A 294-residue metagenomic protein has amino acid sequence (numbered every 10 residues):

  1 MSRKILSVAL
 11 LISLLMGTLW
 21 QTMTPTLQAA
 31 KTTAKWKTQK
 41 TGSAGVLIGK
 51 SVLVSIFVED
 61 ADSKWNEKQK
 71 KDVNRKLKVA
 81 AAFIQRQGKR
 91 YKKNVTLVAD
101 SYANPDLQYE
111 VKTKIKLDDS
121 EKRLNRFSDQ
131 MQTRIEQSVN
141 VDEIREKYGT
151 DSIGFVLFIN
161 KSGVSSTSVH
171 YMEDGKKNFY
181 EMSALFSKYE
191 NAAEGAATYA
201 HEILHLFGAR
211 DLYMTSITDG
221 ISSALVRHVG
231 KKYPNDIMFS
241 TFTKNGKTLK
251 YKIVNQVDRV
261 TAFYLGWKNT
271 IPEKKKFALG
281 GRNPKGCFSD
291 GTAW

Functional and structural regions predicted by a protein language model:
M1-V8: Positively charged n-region of N-terminal signal peptides that target proteins for export
A9-W20: Bacterial N-terminal signal peptides
T18-K31: Sec-dependent signal peptide cleavage junction
A30-G149: Propeptide-to-catalytic entry region of secreted or membrane-anchored zinc metalloproteases
K31-S43, T215-W294: Replace "(M1/M4/M9/M12/WLM)" with "(e.g., M1/M4/M8/M9/M12/M26/WLM)" and add "not limited to" to clarify scope
Q132-K176: Auxiliary, metal-adjacent structural segments of Zn-dependent hydrolase domains
E181-Y199: Short pre-active-site segment immediately N-terminal to the catalytic Zn-binding motif
A197-L212: Active-site recognition of the HExxH zinc-binding catalytic motif
